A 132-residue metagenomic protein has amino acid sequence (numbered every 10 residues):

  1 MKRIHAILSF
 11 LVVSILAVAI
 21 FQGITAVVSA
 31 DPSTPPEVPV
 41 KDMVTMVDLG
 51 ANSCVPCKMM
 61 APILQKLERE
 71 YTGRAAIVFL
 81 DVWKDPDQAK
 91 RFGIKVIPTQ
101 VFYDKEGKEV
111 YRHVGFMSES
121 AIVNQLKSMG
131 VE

Functional and structural regions predicted by a protein language model:
M1-S33, E132: N-terminal targeting signals for export/organelle localization
V28-V44: A short beta-strand-turn-helix
D42-T45, L49-S53, V96: Short pre-active-site segment immediately N-terminal to redox-active cysteine/selenocysteine motifs in thiol-based
L49, E68, G73-P86: Thiol-based oxidoreductase modules, predominantly thioredoxin-like and allied folds used for disulfide exchange
L49-I63: Conserved redox-active cysteine motifs that mediate thiol-disulfide chemistry, especially di-cysteine Cys-X(1-2)-Cys
G93-V101: Structural micro-motif
K105-E132: Non-catalytic, surface beta->alpha helical segment in thiol-disulfide oxidoreductase systems
